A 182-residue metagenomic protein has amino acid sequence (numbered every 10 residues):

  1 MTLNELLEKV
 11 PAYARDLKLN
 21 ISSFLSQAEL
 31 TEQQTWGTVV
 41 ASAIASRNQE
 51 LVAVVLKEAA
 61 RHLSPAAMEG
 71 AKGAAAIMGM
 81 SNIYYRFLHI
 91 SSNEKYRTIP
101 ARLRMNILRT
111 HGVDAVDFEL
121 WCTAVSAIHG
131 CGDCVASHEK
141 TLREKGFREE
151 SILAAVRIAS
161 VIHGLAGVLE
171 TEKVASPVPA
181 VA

Functional and structural regions predicted by a protein language model:
M1-A182: Hydrophobic alpha-helical segments
